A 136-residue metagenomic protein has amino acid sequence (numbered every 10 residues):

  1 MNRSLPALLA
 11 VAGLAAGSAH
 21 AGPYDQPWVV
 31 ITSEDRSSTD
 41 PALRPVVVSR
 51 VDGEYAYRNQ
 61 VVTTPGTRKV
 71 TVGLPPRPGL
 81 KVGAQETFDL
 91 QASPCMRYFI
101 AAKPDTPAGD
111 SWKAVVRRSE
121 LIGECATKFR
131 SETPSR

Functional and structural regions predicted by a protein language model:
M1-L8: Bacterial N-terminal signal peptides that target proteins for export
L9-A19: Hydrophobic h-region of N-terminal signal peptides that target proteins for export in Gram-negative bacteria
A19-R136: Short loop/turn and low-complexity linker motifs enriched in small/turn-promoting residues
